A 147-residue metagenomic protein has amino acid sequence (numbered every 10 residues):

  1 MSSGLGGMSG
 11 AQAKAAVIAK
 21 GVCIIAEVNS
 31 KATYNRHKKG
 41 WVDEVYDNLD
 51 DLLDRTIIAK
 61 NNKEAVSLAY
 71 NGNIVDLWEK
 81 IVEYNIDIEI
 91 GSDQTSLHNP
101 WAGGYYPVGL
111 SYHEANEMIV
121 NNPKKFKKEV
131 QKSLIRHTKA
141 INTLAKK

Functional and structural regions predicted by a protein language model:
M1-S2: Hydrophobic Val/Ile/Leu positions in short beta-strands of Rossmann-like dinucleotide-binding domains
L5-K63, E89-T143: Catalytic or ion-translocation cores adjacent to nucleophile or general acid/base/metal-coordination motifs in diverse
S67-L68, L144-K147: Flexible, glycine/charged-enriched surface loops at secondary-structure junctions
S67-T95, N99-A102: Active-site/ligand-binding-proximal alpha/beta "capping" segment
